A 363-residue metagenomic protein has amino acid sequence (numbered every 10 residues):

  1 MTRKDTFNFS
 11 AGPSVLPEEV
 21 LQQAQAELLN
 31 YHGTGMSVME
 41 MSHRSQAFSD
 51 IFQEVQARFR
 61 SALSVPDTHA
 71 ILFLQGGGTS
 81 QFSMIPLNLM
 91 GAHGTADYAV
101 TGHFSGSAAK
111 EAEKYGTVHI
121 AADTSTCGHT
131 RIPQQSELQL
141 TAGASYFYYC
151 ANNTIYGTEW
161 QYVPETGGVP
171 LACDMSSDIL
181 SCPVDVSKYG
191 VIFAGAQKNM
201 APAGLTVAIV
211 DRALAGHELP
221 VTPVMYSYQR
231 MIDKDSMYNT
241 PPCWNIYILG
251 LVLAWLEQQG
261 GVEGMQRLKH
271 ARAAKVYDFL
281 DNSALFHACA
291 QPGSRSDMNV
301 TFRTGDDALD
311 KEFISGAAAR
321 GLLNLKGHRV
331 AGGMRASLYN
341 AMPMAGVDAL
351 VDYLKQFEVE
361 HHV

Functional and structural regions predicted by a protein language model:
M1-R3, A319, G332-V363: PLP-dependent enzyme catalytic core of the Aspartate aminotransferase-like
D5-Q56: A glycine-/small-polar-enriched, mobile loop at the entrance of the PLP active site in fold-type I
G12, A112, D123-I179: Active-site phosphate-binding strand-loop segment of PLP-dependent enzymes
T34-Q81, N88, G102-H103, E111: Conserved N-terminal alpha-helix of the aminotransferase class I/II PLP-enzyme fold
T79-F147: PLP-dependent aminotransferase-like
A172, V186-Q197: Conserved active-site segment immediately N-terminal to the catalytic lysine that forms the internal aldimine
A196-Y277, Q291, E360-V363: Active-site C-terminal subdomain of aminotransferase-like
F286-A317: Conserved PLP-binding catalytic core of the aspartate aminotransferase-like
